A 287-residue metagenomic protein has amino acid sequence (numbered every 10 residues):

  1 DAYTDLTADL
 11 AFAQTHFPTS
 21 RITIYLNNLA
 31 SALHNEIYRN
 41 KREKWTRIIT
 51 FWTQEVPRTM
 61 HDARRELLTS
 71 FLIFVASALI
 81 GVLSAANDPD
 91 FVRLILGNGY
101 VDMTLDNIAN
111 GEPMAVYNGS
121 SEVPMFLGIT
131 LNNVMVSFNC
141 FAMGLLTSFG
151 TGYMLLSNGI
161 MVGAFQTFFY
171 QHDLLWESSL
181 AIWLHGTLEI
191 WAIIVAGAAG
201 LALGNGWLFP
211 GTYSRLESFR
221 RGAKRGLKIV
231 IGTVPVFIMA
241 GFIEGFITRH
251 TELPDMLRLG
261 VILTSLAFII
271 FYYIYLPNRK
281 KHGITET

Functional and structural regions predicted by a protein language model:
D1-I49: Soluble N-terminal domains of membrane-associated systems
R42, R47-R64, A115-V116, S120 (+2 more regions): Cytosolic juxtamembrane amphipathic/interface segments immediately preceding and feeding into a transmembrane helix
R58-A76: Alpha-helical transmembrane segments and their helix-start/interface "positive-inside/aromatic belt" motifs in integral
L72-N87, L146, L188: Hydrophobic alpha-helical membrane-insertion segments
V82-N107, S157: Interfacial/capping segments of alpha-helical transmembrane domains
M103-G128, S179-L188: Short aromatic-rich membrane-water interface segments that cap or initiate transmembrane helices in multi-pass membrane
N118-G150: Individual transmembrane alpha-helix segments
F141-T287: Generic detector of multi-pass transmembrane helix bundles and their immediately adjacent loops in polytopic membrane
